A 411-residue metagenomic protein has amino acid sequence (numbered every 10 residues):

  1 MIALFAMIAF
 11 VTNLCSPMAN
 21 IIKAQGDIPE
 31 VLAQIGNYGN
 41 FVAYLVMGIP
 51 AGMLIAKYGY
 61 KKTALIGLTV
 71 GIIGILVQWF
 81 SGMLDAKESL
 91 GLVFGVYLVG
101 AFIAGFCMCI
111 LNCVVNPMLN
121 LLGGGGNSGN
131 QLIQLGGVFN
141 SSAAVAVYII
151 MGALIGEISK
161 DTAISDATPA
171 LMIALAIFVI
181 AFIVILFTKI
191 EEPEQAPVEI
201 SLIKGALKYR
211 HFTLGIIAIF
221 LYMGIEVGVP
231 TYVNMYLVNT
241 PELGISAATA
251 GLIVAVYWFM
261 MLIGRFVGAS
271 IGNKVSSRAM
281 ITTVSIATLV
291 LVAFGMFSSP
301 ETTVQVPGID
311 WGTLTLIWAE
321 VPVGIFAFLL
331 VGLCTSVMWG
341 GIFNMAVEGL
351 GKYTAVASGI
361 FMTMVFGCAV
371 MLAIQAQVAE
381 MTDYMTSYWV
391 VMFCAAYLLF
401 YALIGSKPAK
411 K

Functional and structural regions predicted by a protein language model:
A3-I28, V115-N116, V229-L237: Extracytoplasmic
C15-A19, K208-M261: Extracytoplasmic gate region of multi-pass secondary transporters
I35-I55, A255-V267, G367-V370: Central cavity-lining transmembrane alpha-helices of secondary-active solute carriers, predominantly the Major
V46-F94: Conserved MFS/SLC helix-loop-helix module at the cytosolic interface between two early adjacent transmembrane helices
T69-L90, A287-I317: C-terminal ends and interior cores of transmembrane alpha-helices in multi-pass membrane transporters/permeases
S128-I155, S358-L372: Glycine-rich segments within core transmembrane alpha-helices of 12-TM secondary carriers
V147-G152, G156-E157, M172-Q195, Y401-S406: C-terminal membrane-cytosol helix-exit motif in multi-pass small-molecule transporters
